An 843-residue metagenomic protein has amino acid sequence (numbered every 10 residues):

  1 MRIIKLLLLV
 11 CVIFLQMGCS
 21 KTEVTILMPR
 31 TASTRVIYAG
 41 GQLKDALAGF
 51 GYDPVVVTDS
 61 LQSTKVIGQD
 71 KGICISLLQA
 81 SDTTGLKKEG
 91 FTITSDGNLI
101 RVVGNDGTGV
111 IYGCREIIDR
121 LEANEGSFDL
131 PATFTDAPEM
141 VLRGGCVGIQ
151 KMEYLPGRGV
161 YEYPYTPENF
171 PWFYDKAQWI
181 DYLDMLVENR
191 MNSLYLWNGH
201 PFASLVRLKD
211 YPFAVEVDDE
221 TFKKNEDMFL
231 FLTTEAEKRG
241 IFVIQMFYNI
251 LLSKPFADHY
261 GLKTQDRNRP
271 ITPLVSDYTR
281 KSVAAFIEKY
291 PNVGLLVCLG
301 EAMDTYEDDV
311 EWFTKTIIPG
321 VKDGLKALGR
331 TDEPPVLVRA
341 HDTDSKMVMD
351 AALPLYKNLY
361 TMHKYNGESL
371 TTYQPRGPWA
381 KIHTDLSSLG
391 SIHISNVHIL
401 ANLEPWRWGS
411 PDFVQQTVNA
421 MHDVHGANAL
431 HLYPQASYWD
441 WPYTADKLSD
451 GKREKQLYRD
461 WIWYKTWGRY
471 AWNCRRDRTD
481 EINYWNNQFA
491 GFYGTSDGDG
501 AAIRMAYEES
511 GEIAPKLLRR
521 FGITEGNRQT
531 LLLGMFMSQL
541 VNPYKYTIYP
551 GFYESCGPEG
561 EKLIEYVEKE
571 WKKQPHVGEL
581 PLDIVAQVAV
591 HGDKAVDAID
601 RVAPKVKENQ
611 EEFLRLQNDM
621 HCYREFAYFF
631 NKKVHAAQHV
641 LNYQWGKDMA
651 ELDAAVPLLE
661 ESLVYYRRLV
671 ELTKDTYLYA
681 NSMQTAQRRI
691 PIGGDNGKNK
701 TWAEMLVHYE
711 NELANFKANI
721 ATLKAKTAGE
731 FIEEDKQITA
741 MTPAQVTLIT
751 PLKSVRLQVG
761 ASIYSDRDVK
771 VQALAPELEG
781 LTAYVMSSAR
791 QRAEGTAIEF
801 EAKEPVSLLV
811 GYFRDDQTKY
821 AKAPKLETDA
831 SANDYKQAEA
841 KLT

Functional and structural regions predicted by a protein language model:
I4-L15: Sec-dependent N-terminal signal peptides
L9, C19-G97, L130, Y764-K770: Acidic, contiguous N-terminal accessory segments
T22-T25, T31, A39-Q42, A46 (+5 more regions): Feature activates predominantly on carbohydrate-active enzymes
S63, N124, W172, N192 (+8 more regions): Catalytic-core regions of glycoside hydrolase
G159-V160, P434, R453-T701, E712 (+1 more regions): C-terminal non-catalytic alpha-helical accessory regions
Y677-W702, T750-S754, Q758-G760, T818-T843: Polybasic, proline/glycine-rich intrinsically disordered low-complexity segments
K736-R792: Glycan-recognition and processing domains
S787-R790, T796-S807: Extracellular and analogous surface-interaction loops
